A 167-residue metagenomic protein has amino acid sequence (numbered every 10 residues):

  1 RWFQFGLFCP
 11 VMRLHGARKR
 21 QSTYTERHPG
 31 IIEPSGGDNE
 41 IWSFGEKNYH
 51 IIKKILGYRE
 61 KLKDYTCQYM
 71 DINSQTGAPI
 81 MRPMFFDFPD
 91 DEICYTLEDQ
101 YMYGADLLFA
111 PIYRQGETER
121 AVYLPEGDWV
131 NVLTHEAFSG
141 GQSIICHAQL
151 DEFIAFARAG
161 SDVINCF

Functional and structural regions predicted by a protein language model:
R1-C166: Catalytic-domain carbohydrate-binding cleft regions of carbohydrate-active enzymes
